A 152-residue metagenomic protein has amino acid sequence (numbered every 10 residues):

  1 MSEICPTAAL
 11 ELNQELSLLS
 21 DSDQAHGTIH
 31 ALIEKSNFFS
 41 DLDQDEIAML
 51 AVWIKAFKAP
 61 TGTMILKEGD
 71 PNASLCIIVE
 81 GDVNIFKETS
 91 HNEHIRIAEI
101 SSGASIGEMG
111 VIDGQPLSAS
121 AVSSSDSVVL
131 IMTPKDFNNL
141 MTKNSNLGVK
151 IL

Functional and structural regions predicted by a protein language model:
M1-L152: Cytosolic regulatory regions built on CNB/CRP/Popeye-like sensor folds
